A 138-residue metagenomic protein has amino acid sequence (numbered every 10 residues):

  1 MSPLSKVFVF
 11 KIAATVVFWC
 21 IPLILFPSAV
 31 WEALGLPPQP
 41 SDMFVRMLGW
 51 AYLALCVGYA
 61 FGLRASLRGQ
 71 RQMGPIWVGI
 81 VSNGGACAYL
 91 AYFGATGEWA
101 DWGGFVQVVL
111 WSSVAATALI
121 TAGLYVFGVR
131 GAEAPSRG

Functional and structural regions predicted by a protein language model:
M1-T15: Cytosolic juxtamembrane helix and N-cap/initiation of the first transmembrane helix
L4-K6, W19-V45: Membrane-helix boundary elements
F18-P22, D42-R64, V78-A88: Core segments of alpha-helical transmembrane spans in multipass integral membrane proteins
C20-S28, V57-R64, A88-A95, A122-V129: Structural signature of transmembrane alpha-helix termini at the membrane-water interface
A65-Q72, W99-W102: Membrane-interface helix-boundary motifs at transmembrane edges
V81, G103-A116: Individual transmembrane alpha-helices with interfacial aromatic-anchor signatures
A88-V109: Membrane-helix boundary connector in multi-pass membrane proteins
V114-S136: Membrane-water interface at the C-terminal end of transmembrane alpha helices
